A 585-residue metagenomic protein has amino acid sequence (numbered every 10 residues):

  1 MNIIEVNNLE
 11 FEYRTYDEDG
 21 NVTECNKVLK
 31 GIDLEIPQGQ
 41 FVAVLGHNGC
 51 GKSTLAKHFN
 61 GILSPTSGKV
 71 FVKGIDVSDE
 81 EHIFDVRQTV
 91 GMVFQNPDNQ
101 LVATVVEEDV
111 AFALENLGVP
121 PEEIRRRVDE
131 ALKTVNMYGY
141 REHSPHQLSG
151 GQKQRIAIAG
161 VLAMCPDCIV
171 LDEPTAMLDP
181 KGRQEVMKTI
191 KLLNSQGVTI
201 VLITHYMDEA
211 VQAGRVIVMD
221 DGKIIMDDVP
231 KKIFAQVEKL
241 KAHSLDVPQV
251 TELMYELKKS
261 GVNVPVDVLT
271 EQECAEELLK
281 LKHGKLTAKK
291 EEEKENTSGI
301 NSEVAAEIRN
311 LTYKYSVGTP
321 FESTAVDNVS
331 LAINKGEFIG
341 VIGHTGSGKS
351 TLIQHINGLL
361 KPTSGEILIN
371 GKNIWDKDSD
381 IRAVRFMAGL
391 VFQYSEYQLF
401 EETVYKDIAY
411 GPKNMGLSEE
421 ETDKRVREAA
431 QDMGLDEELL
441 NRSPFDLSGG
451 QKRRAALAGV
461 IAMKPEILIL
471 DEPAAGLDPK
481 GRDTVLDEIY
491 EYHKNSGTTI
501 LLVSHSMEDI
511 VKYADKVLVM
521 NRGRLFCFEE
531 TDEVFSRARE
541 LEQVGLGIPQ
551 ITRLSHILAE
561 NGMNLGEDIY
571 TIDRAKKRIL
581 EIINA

Functional and structural regions predicted by a protein language model:
L45-H47, I342-H344: The feature captures the beta-strand-to-loop junction immediately N-terminal to the Walker
N60, N357: Helix-to-loop junction immediately C-terminal to a conserved catalytic motif
K69-D85, E366-A383: ABC ATPase NBD Q-loop/coupling interface
E122-Y140, E420-E438: Conserved ABC ATPase "signature" region
S144-L148, Q152, S443-L447, Q451: Conserved ABC ATPase signature
C165, K464: Conserved catalytic motifs of ABC-family nucleotide-binding domains
I169-D172, L468-D471: Catalytic Walker B motif of ABC-type/P-loop ATPase nucleotide-binding domains
